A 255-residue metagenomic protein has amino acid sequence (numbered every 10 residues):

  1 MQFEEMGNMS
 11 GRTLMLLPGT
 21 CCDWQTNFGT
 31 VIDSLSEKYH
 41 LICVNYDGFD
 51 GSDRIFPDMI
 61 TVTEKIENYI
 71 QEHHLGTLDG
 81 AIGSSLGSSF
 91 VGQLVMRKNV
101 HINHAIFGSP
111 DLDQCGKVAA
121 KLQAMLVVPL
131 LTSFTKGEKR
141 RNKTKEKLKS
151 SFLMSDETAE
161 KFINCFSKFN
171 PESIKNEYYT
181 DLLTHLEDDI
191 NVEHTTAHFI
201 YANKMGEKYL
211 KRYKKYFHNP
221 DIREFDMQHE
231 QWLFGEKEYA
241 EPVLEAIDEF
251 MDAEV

Functional and structural regions predicted by a protein language model:
Q2-G51: Conserved HGGG/HGGXW glycine-rich cap/lid loop of the alpha/beta-hydrolase fold
C43-G80: Active-site loop/oxyanion-hole signature of alpha/beta-hydrolase fold enzymes
I82-V91: Gly/Ala-rich beta-loop-alpha elbow adjacent to hydrolase catalytic centers
M96, H104-S133: Flexible "cap/lid" loop of the alpha/beta hydrolase fold
G116, T135-N191: Conserved alpha/beta-hydrolase catalytic His-Asp/Glu region
K175-K215, W232: Conserved serine/cysteine hydrolase catalytic core
F217-Q231: Catalytic histidine neighborhood in serine/cysteine hydrolases with alpha/beta-hydrolase-type architecture
M227-P242: Catalytic histidine-centered segment of alpha/beta-hydrolase-like enzymes
